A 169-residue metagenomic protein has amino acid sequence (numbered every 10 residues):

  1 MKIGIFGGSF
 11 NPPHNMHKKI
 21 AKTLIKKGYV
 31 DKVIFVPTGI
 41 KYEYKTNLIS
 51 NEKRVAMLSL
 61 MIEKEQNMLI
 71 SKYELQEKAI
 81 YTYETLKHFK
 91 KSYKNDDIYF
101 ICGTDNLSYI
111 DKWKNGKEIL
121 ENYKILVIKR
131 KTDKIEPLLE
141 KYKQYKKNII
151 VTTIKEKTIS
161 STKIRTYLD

Functional and structural regions predicted by a protein language model:
M1-D169: Nucleotidyltransferase catalytic core that binds NTPs
